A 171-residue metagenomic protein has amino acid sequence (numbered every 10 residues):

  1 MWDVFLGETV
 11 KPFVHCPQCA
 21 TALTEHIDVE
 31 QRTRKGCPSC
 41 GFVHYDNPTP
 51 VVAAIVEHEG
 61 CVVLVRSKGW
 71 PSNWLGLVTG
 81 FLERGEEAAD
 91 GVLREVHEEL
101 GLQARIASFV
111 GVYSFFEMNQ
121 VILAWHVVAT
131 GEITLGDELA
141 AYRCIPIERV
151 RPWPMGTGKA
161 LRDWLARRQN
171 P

Functional and structural regions predicted by a protein language model:
M1-G7, Q18-D28: Short, intrinsically disordered, charge-biased short linear motifs at domain edges
M1-P12, I145-E148, P152, D163-P171: A broadly conserved sequence feature marking short terminus-proximal activation segments in nucleic acid-centric
L6, E57-E98: Conserved Nudix-box catalytic region and its N-terminal flanking loop in Nudix hydrolases and closely related
F13, R34: Residues immediately within or flanking Cys/His clusters that coordinate Zn2+ in small zinc-binding modules
Q18-T21, P38-V63, F81: Conserved N-terminal beta-strand and adjoining loop/helix that marks the start of the Nudix/MutT-like hydrolase domain
L23-I27, L102-G111: A short coil-to-beta-strand element that immediately follows conserved catalytic motifs
H26-Q31, N47-P50: Short Cys/His-rich "knuckle" micro-motifs
G111-T134, R143, I147, W164-L165: Active-site-adjacent beta-strand/loop module that shapes the phosphate/pyrophosphate-binding cleft
